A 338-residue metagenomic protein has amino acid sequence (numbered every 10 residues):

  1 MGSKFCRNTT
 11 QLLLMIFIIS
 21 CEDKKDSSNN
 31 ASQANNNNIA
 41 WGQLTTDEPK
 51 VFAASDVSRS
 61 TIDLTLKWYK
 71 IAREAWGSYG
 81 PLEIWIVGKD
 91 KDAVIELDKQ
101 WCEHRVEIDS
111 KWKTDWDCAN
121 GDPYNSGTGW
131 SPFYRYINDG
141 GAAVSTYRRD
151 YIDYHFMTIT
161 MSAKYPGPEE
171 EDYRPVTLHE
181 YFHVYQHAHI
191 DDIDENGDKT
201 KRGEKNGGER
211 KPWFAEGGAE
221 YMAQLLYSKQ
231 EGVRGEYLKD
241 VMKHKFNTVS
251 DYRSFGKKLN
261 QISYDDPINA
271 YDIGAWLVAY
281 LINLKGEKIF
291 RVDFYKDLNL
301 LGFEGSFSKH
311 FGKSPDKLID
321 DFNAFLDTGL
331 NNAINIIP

Functional and structural regions predicted by a protein language model:
M1-T10: Bacterial N-terminal signal peptides that target proteins for export
F17-S20: C-terminal motif of bacterial Sec signal peptides marking the signal peptidase cleavage site
E22-S28: Bacterial lipoprotein signal-peptidase II cleavage site
D23, D63-K67, N299-P338: Beta/coil-rich, acidic/histidine-enriched accessory regions frequently appended to metallopeptidases
A40-R59, M161: Acidic/histidine-rich, surface-exposed loop or edge segments in extracytoplasmic proteins
A53-A143, R174, L178-Y181, A188 (+1 more regions): Zn2+-dependent metallopeptidase catalytic core
A72, G218, A223-L226, M242-D316 (+1 more regions): Active-site-proximal alpha-helical
Y134-V241: Zinc-dependent metallopeptidase catalytic helix centered on the HExxH motif and its immediate flanking segment
